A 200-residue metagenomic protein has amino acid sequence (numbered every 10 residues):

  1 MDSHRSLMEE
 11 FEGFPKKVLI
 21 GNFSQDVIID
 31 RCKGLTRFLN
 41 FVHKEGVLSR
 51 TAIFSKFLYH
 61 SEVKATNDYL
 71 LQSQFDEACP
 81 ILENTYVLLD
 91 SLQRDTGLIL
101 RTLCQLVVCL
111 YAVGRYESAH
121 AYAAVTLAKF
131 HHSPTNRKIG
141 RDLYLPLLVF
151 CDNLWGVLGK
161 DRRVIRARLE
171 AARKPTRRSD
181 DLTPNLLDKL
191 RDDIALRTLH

Functional and structural regions predicted by a protein language model:
D2-H200: Intrinsically disordered, low-complexity regulatory regions
